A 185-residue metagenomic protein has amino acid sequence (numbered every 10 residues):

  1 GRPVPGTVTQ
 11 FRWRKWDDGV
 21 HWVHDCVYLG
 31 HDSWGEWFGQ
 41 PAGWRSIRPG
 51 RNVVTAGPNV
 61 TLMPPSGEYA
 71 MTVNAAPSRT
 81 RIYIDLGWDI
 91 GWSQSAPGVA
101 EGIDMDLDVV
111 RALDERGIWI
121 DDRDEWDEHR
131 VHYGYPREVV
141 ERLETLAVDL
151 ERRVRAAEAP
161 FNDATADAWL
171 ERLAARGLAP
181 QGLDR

Functional and structural regions predicted by a protein language model:
G1-G57: Charge-rich, low-complexity N-terminal segments
H31-W34, A76-P77, A112-R116: Short acidic-glycine loop/turn motifs at beta-strand connectors
G35-W37, I82, G117: Hydrophobic residues embedded in beta-strands of well-ordered beta-sheets
R45-R48, W92, D127-R130: A short local loop/turn or secondary-structure capping micro-motif enriched for an aromatic residue
G50-S95, A100-V110: Phosphate/ribose-recognition catalytic cores of enzymes acting on nucleotide-derived substrates
D85-G87, S93-S95, R142-E158: A long amphipathic alpha-helix within ATP-dependent nucleotide-binding catalytic cores
M105-R153: A hydrophobic, small-residue-rich beta->alpha segment in the mid-to-C-terminal subdomain of diverse proteins
L146-R185: Cysteine/selenocysteine-centered motifs that mediate thiol-based redox chemistry or coordinate metal-sulfur cofactors
